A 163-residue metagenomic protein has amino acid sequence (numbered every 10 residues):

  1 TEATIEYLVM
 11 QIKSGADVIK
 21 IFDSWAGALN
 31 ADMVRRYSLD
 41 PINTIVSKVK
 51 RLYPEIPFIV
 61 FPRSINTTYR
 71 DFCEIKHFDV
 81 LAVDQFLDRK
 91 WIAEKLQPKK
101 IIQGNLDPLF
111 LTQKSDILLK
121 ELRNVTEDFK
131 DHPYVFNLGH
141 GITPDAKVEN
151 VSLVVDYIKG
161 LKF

Functional and structural regions predicted by a protein language model:
T1-F163: Active-site loop segments of alpha/beta catalytic cores
